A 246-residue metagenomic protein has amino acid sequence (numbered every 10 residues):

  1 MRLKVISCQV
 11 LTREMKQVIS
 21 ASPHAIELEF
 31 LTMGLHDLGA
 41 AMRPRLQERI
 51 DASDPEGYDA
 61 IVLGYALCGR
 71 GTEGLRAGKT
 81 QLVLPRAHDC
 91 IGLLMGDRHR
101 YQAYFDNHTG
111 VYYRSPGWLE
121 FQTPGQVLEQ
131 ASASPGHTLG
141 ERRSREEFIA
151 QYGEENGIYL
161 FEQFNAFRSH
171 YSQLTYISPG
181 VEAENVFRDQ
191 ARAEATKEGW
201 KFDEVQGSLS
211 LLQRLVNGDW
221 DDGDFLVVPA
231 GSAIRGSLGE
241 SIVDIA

Functional and structural regions predicted by a protein language model:
M1-S22: N-terminal basic/disordered segments at the start of proteins
I6-R13, L35-H36, V62-E73, H88-C90 (+3 more regions): Gly/Ser/Thr-rich loops at beta-strand to alpha-helix junctions that form or flank small-molecule/cofactor-binding
A25-A40, V205-Q206: A short beta-strand-loop structural module common to alpha/beta enzyme folds
G39-A52: Glycine-rich, highly charged phosphate/nucleotide-binding loops
P55-G74, Y113-E129, V227-A246: Extended, charge-rich low-complexity interaction segments
K79-L128: Long, charge-dense
G110-V186: Active-site rim beta-loop-alpha module in soluble metabolic enzymes
G153-A246: Extended, basic/helix-rich recognition subdomains
